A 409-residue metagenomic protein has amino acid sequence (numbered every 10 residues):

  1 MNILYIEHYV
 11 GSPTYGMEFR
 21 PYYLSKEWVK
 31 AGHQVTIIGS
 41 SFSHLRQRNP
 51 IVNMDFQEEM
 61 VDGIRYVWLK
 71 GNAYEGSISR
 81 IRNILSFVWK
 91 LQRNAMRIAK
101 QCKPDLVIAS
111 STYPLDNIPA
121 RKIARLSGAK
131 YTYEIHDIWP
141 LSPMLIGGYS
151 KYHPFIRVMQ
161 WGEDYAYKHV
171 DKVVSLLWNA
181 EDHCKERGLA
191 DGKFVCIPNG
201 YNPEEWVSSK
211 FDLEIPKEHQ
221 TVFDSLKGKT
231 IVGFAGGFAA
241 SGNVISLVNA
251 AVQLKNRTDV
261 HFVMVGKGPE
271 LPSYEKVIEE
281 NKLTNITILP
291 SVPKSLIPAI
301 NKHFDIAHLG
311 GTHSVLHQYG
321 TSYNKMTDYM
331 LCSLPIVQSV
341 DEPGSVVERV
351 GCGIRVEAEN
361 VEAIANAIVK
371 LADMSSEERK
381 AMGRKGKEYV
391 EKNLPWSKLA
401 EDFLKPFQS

Functional and structural regions predicted by a protein language model:
M1-I64, L254: N-terminal subdomain of nucleotide-sugar transferases
L4, S225-A251, V263: Conserved donor-binding/catalytic core segment of Leloir-type glycosyltransferases
S41, N179, G200: Carbohydrate-associated surface elements
M96, L115-I118, K122-S127, H153-S175: Membrane-proximal helix-turn-helix segments that form the acceptor-binding/catalytic region of lipid-linked
A124, E377-K392, K405: A short, well-ordered alpha-helix in the C-terminal region of glycosyltransferases
G242, P293-M330, V337-E348: Nucleotide-sugar-dependent
V265, P272-A299: Nucleotide-activated donor-binding/catalytic signature segment of Leloir-type glycosyltransferases, i.e., the conserved
E342-K370: Change "using UDP/GDP/dTDP sugars" to "using nucleotide sugars
